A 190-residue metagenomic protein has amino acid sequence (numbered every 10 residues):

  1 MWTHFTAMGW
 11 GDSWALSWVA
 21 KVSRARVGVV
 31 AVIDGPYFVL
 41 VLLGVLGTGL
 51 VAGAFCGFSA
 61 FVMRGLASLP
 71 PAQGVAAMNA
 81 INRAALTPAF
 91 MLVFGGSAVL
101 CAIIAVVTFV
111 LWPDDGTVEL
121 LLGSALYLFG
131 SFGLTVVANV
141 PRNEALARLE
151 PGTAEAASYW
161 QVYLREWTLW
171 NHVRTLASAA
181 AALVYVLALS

Functional and structural regions predicted by a protein language model:
D34-T48, V110-G130: Interfacial segments of alpha-helical transmembrane regions
V39, L50-G95, P141-R165: Interfacial loop at the N-terminal end of multi-pass membrane proteins
G47-F58, L128-A138: Hydrophobic alpha-helical membrane-embedded segments
V62, M78-N82, V99-L111, L134 (+1 more regions): Membrane-helix exit/interface motif
F94-I104, R174-A182: Core segments of transmembrane alpha-helices that mediate helix-helix packing or line hydrophobic substrate/ligand
L121-V140, E144-R148: Acidic/histidine-rich alpha-helical segments that form the ligand environment of transition-metal centers
L187-S190: Juxtamembrane boundary at the C-terminal end of a transmembrane helix
